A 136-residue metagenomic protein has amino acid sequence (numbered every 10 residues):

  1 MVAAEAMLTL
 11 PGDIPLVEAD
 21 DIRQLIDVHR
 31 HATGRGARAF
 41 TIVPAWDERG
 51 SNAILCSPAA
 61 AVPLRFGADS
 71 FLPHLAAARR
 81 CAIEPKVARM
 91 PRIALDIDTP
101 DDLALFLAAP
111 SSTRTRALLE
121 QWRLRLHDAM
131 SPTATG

Functional and structural regions predicted by a protein language model:
A3-A4, A37-F40, I83: Short, high-confidence coil segments that cap the C-terminus of an alpha-helix and link into the following beta-strand
M7: Short aromatic/hydrophobic "clamp" motif used to bind/position activated sugar donors
L10-G12: Active-site acidic Asp-centered loop
I14-D47: Conserved donor-nucleotide/metal-binding helix-loop-beta segment in metal-dependent transferases, i.e., the alpha-helix
A37-A60, D69-S70: Conserved catalytic core of nucleotide-sugar-dependent glycosyltransferases
I54-R65, R89-I93: Phosphate-binding/catalytic loops
D69-F71, A76-G136: Conserved alpha/beta core of the MobA/IspD/sugar-nucleotide pyrophosphorylase nucleotidyltransferase superfamily
